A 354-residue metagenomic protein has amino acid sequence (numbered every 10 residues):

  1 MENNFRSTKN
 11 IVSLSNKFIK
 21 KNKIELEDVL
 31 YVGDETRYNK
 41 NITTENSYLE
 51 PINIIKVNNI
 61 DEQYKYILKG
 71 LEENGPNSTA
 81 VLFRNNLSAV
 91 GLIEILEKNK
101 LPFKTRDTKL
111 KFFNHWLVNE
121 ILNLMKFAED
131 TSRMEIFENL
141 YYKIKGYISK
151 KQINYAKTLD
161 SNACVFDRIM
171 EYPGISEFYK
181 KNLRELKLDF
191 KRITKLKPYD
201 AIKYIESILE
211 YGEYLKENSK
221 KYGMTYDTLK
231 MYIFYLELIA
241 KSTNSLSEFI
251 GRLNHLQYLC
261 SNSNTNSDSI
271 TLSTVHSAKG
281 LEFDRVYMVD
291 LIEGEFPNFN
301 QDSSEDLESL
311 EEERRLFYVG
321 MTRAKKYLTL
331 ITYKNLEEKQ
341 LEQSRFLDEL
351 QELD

Functional and structural regions predicted by a protein language model:
N3-P102, E129: Helicase P-loop NTPase motor core
N4-T8, D61, N86-A89, L110-F112 (+3 more regions): Conserved nucleotide-binding/hydrolysis micro-motifs of P-loop NTPases
E73-P198: ATPase/helicase motor core of nucleic-acid motors
N85, E248-F299, E312, L316-L336: Conserved helicase core region in the C-terminal RecA-like lobe
M170-S277, N298: Accessory C-terminal helicase-associated subdomains
Q301-L307: Short glycine-enriched, charge-decorated loop/helix-capping segments at active-site entrances that position
N335-D354: Helicase C-terminal subdomain and adjacent C-terminal extension
